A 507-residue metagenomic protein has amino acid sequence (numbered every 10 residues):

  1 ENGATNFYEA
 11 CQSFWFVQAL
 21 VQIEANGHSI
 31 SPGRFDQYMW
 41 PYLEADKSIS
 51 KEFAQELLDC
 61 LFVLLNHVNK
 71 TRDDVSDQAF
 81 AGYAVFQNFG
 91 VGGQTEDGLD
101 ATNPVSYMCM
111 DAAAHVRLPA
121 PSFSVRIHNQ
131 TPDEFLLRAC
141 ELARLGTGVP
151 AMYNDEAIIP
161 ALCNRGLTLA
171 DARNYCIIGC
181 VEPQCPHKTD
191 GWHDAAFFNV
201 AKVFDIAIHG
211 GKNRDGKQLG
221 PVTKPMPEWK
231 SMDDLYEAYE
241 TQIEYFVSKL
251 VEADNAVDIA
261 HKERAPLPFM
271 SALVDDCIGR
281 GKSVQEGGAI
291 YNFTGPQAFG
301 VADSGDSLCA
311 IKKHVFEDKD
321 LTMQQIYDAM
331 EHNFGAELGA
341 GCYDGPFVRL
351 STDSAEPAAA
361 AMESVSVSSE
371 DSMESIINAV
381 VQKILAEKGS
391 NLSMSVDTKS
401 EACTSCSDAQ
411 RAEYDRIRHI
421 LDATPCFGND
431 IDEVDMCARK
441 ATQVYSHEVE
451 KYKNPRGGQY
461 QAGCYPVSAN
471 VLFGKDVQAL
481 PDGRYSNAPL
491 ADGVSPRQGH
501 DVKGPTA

Functional and structural regions predicted by a protein language model:
E1-A507: Conserved catalytic cores of very large enzyme subunits
